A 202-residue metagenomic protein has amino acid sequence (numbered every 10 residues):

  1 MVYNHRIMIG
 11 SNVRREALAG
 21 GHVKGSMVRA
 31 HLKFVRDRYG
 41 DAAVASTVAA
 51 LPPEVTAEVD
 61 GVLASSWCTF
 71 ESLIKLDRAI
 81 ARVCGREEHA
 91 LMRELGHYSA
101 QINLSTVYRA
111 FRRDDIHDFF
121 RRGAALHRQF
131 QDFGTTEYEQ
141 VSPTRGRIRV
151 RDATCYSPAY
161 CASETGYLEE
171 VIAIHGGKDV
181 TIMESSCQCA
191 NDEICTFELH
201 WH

Functional and structural regions predicted by a protein language model:
V2, M8-L32, R128-T165, I172-H202: Short terminal or interdomain "cap/linker" segment that borders an active site or interface and mediates
V2-L104: N-terminal low-complexity or simple alpha-helical regulatory segments that function as activation/interaction modules
N4, V62-S163, S186: Amphipathic interaction/junction segments at domain boundaries or subunit interfaces
A30, S46, K75, R122 (+1 more regions): Long, highly charged amphipathic alpha-helices
